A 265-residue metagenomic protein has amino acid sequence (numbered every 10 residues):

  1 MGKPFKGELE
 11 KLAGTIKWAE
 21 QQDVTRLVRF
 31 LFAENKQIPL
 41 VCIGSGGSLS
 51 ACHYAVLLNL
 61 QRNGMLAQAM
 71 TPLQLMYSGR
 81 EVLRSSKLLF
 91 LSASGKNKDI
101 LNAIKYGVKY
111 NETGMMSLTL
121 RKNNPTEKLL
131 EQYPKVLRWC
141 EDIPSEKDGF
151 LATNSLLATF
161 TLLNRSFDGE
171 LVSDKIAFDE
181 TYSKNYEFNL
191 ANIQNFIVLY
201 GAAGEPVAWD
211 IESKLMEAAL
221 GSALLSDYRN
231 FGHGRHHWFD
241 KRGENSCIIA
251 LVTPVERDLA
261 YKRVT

Functional and structural regions predicted by a protein language model:
G2-Q37, E141-N245: Active-site phosphate/pyrophosphate-binding segments
N35-K175, S246-T265: Glycine-rich phosphate-binding loops that contact phosphosugars or nucleotide phosphates
